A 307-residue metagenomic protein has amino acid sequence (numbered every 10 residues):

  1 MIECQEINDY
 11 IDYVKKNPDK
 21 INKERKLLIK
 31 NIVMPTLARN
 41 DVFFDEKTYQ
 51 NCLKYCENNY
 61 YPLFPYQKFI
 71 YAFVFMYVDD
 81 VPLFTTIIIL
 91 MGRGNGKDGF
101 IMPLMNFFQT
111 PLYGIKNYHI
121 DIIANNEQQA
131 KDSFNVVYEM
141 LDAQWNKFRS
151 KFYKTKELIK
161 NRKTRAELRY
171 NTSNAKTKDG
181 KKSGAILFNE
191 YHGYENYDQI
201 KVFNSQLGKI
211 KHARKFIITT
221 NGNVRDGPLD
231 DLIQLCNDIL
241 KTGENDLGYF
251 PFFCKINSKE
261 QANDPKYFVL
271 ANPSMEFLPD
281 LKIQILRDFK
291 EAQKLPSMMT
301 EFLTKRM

Functional and structural regions predicted by a protein language model:
M1-M307: Phosphate/NTP-binding elements of NTP-utilizing enzymes
